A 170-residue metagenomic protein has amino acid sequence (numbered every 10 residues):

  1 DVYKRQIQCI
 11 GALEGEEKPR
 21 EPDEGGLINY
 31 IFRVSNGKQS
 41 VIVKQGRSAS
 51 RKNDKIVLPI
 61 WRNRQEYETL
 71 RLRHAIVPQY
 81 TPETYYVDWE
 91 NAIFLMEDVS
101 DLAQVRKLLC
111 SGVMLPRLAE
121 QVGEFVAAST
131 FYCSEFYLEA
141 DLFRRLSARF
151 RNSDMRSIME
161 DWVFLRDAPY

Functional and structural regions predicted by a protein language model:
V2-Y3: Short, small-residue-biased leader/transition segments that mark boundaries at the very start of proteins
I7, A12-E17, G46-S50, C133-L138 (+1 more regions): Short regulatory "switch" loops immediately downstream of catalytic or recognition motifs within protein catalytic
I7, R20, V43, M159-R166: Generic preference for hydrophobic/aromatic residues in regular secondary structure cores
Q8-N36: ATP-binding glycine-rich phosphate-binding loop
E17-R20, L27, N53, L70 (+2 more regions): Residue-level detector of functional hotspots within protein domains
R33-L138: ATP-binding pocket architecture of kinase catalytic cores
D141-Y170: Active-site catalytic-loop/activation-segment of kinase and kinase-like phosphoryl-transfer enzymes
